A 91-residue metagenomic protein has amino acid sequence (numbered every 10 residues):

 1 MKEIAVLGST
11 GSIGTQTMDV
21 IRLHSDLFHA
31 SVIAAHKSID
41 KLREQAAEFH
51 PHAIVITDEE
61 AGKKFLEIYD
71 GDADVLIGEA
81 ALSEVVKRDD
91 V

Functional and structural regions predicted by a protein language model:
M1-I54: N-terminal Rossmann-like dinucleotide-binding module
G8, T57, I77: A conserved hydrophobic position in a structured secondary element of the catalytic/binding core that shapes
G11, S38, E59-E60, A80: Short, ordered loop/turn segments at secondary-structure junctions
D40-L42, E60-F65: Short, charged/polar "capping" segments at the starts of alpha-helices and the immediately preceding loops
L66-V91: A structured beta-alpha segment of the ubiquitous adenosine-cofactor-binding alpha/beta core
